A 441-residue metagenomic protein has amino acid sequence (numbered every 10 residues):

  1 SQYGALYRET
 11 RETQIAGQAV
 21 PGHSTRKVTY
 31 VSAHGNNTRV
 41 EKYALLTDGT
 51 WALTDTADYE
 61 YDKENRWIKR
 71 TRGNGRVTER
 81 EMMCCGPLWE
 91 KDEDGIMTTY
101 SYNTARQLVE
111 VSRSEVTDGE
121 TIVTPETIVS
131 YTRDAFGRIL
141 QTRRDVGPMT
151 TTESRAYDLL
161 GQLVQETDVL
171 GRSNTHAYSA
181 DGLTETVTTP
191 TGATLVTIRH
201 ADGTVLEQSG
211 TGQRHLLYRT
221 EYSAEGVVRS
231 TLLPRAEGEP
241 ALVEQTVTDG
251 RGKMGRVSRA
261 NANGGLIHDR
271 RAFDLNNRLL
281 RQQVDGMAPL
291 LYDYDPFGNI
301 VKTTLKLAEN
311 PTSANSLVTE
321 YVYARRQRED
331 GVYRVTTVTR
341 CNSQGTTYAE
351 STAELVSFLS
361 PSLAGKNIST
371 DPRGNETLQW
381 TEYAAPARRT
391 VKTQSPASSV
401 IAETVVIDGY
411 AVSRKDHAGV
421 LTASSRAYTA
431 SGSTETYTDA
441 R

Functional and structural regions predicted by a protein language model:
S1-A440: Beta-strand elements of repeat-based all-beta scaffolds
